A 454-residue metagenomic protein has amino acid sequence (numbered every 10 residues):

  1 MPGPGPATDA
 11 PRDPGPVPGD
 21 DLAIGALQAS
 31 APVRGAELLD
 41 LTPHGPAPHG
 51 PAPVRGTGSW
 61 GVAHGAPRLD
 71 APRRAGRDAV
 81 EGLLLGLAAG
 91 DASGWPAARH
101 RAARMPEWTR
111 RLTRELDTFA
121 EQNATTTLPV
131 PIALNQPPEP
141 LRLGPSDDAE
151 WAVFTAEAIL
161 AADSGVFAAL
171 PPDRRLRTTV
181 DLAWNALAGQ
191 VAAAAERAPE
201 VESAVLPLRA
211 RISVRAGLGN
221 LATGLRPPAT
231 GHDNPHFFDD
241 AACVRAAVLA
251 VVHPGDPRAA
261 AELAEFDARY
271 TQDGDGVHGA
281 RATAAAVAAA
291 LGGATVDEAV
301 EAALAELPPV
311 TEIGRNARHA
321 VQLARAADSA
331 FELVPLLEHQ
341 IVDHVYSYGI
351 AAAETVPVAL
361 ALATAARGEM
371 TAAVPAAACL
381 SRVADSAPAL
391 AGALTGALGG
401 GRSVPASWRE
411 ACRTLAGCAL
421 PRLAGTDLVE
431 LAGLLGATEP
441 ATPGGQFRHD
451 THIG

Functional and structural regions predicted by a protein language model:
M1-G454: Structured, active/binding-site neighborhoods that engage oxygen-rich ligands
